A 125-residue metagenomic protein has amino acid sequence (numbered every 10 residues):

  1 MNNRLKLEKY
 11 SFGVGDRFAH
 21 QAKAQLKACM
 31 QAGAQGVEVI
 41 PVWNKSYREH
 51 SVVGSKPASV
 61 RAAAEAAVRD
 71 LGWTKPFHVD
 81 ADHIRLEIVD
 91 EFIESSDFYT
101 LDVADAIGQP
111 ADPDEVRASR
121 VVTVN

Functional and structural regions predicted by a protein language model:
M1-N125: Alpha/beta catalytic barrel-like cores
